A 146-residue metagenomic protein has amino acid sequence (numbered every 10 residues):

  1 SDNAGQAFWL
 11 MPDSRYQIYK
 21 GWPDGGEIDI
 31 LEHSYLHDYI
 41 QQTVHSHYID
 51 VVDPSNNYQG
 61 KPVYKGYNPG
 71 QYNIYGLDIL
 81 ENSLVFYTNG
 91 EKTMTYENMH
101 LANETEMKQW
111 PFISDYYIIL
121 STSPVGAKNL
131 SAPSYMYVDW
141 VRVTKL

Functional and structural regions predicted by a protein language model:
S1-L146: GH16 jelly-roll
